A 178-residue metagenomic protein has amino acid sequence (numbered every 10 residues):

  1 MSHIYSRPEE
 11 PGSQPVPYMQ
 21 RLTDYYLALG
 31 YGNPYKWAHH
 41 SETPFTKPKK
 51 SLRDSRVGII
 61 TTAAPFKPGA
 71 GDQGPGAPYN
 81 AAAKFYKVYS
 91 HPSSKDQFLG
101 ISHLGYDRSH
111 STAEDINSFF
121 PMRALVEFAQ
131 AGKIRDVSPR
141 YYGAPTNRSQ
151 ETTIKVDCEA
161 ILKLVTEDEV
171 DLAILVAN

Functional and structural regions predicted by a protein language model:
M1-N178: An N-terminal assembly and electron-transfer interface module characteristic of large anaerobic redox and radical
